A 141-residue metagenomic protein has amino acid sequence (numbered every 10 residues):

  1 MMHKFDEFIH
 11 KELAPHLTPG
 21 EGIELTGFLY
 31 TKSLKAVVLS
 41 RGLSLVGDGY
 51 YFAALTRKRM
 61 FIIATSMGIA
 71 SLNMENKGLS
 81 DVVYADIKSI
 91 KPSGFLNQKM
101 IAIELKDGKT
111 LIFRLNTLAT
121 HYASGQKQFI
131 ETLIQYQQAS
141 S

Functional and structural regions predicted by a protein language model:
M1-L55: Anionic N-terminal interaction surfaces
M2, D6, Y122, Q126-I130: Generic alpha-helical secondary structure
T31, G68, K88, L96 (+2 more regions): Residues that cap or initiate secondary-structure elements
S33-V37, F61-I63, K109-R114: Short, surface-exposed beta-strand/loop "edge" segments at domain boundaries and coil↔beta transitions
V37-F52, R57-A102: Phosphoinositide-binding peripheral membrane targeting modules
D107-K127: Canonical phosphoinositide-binding patch of PH/PH-like domains
I130-S141: A membrane-cytosol interface segment of integral membrane proteins
